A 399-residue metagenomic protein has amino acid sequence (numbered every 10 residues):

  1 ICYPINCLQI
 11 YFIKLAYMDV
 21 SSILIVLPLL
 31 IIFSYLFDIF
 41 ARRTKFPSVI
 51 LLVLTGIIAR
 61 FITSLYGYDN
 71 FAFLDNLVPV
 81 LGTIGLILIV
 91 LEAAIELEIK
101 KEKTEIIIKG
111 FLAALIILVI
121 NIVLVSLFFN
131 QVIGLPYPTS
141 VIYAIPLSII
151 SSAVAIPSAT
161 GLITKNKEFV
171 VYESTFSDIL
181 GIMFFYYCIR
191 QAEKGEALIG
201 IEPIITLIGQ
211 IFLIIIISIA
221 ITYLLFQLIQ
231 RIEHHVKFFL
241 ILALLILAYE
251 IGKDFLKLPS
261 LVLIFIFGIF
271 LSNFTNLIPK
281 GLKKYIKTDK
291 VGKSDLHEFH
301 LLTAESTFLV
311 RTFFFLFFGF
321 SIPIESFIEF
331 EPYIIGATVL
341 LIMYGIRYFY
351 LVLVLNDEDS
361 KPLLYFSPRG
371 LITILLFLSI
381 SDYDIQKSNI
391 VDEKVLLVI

Functional and structural regions predicted by a protein language model:
F12-I399: Transmembrane helical cores of multi-pass secondary ion antiporters/exchangers
